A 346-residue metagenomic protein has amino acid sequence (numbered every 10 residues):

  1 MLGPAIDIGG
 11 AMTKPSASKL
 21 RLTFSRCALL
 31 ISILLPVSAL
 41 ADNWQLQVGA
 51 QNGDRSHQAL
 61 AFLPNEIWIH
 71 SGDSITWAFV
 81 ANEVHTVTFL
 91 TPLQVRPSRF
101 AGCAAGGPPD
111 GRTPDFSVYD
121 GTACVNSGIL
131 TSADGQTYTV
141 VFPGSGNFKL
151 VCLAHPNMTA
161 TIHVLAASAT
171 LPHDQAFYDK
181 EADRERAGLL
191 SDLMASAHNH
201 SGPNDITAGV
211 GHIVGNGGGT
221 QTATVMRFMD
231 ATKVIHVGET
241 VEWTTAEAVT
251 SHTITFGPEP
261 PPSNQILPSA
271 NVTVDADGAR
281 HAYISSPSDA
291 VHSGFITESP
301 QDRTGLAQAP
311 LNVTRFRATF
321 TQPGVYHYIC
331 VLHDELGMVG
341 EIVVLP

Functional and structural regions predicted by a protein language model:
M1-T23: N-terminal secretory signal peptides that target proteins for export/translocation
D7-G9, S32-L34, V214, T297: Residues marking helix boundaries in flexible regions
S18, S38-D42: Extreme N-terminus of proteins, especially the signal/transit-peptide cleavage junction and the first residues
S25-P36: Bacterial N-terminal signal peptides
A41-P346: Extracytoplasmic copper-binding redox domains, predominantly the cupredoxin/blue-copper superfamily
